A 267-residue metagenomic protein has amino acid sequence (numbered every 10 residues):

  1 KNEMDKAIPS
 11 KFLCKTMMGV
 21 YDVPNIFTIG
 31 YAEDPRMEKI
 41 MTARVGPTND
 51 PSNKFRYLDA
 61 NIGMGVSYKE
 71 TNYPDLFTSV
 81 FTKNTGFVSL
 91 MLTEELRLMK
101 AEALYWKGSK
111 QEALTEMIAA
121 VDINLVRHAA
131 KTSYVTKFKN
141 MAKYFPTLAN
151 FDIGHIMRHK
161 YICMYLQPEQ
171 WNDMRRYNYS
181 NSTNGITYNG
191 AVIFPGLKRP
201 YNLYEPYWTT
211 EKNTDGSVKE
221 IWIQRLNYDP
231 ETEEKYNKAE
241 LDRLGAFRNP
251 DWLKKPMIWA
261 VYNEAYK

Functional and structural regions predicted by a protein language model:
K1-I8, K15, F27-K267: Acidic/polar-rich alpha-helix caps and helix-coil junctions
V23-N25: Short hydrophobic "helix-edge" motifs at membrane interfaces and signal-peptide entry regions
